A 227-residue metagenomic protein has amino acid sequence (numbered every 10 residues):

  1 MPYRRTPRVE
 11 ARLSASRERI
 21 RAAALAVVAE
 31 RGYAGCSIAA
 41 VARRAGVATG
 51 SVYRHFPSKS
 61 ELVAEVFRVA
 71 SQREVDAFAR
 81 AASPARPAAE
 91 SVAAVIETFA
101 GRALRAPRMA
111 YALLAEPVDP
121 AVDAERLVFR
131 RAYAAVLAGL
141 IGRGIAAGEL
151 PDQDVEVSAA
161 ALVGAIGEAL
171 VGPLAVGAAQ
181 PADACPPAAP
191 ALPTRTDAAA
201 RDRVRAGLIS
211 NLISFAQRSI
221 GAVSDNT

Functional and structural regions predicted by a protein language model:
M1-R4, G101, R105, A135-A146 (+1 more regions): C-terminal peripheral helix-coil segments that are non-catalytic and often amphipathic
L13-A24, V41, V66-A70, E74 (+2 more regions): Generic hydrophobic, amphipathic alpha-helix propensity
R19, V27-E61, E65: Helix-turn-helix
Y33-A34, L150, A179: Conserved hydrophobic residue
E65, D76-R108, S158-L162, I209: Hydrophobic alpha-helical connector segments
Q72-D76, R105, A121-A147, E156-A160 (+2 more regions): Amphipathic alpha-helical packing segments from all-alpha helical-bundle domains
R80, L113-A121: Short linear capping/connector segments at secondary-structure termini
A110-L114, Q153, A178, A182: Short, hydrophobic secondary-structure boundary micro-motifs
